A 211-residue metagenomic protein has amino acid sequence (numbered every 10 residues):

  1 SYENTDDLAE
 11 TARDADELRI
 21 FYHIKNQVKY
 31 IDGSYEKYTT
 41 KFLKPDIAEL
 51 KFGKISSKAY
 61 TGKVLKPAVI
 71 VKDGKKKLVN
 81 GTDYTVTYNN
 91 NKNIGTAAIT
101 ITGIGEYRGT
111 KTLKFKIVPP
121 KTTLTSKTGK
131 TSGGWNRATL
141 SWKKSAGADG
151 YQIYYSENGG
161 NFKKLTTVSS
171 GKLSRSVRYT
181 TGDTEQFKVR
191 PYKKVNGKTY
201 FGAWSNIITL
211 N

Functional and structural regions predicted by a protein language model:
S1, L43-K76: Solvent-exposed, low-complexity, repeat-rich "mucin-like" stalks and linkers
S1-F42, K76-T110: Serine/threonine-rich, repeat-prone extracellular segments and beta-strand-based repeat modules of secreted/surface
Y38-K44, F115-P119, T209-N211: Interdomain boundary/hinge segments at the C-termini of tandem beta-sandwich modules
K72-K77, N91, Y155-F162, K194-N196: Change "in extracellular beta-sheet-rich domains … of secreted and cell-surface proteins" to "in beta-sheet-rich domains
K76-G81, G160-T167, A203: Surface-exposed loop/edge segments in extracytoplasmic proteins
P119-G147, K198-N211: Pro/Thr/Ser/Gly-rich low-complexity, intrinsically disordered linker/stalk tracts
Q152-G182: Recognizes extended acidic, P/S/T-rich segments that occur within or adjacent to Ig-like beta-sandwich modules
V177-K198: Beta-strand-rich modules
